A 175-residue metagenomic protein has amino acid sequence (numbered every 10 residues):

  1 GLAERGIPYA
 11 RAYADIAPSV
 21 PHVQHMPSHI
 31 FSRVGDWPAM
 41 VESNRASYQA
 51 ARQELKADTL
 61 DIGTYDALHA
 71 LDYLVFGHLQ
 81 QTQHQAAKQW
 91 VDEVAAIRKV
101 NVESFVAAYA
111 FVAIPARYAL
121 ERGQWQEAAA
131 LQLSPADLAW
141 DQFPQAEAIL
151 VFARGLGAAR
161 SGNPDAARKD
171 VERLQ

Functional and structural regions predicted by a protein language model:
G1-Q24: A conserved hydrophobic secondary-structure block that centers on an alpha-helix together with its immediately flanking
L2-A3, W37, H84, W125 (+1 more regions): TPR-repeat structural position
Y9, S43, A50, W90 (+2 more regions): Alpha-helical solenoid repeat scaffolds, predominantly canonical TPR units
R11-S19, A50-D61, A95-F105, Q132-P144 (+1 more regions): Solenoid-like repeat scaffolds
P18-Q24, T64-D72, S104-A113, Q142-F152: Generic helix N-cap/helix-start motif at coil->alpha-helix transitions
